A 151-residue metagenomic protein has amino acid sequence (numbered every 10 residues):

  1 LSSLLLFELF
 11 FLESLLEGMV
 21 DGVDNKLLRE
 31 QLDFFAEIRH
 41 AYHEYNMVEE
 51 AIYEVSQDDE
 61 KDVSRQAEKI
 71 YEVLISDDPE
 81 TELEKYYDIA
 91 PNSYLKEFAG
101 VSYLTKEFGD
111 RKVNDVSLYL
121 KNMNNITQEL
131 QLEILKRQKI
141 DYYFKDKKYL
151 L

Functional and structural regions predicted by a protein language model:
L1, V23-D24, V113-L150: Membrane-interface, cytosolic juxtamembrane amphipathic helix immediately N-terminal to a transmembrane helix, enriched
L4-I75: Juxtamembrane/interface alpha-helical elements of multi-pass membrane proteins
L32, A36, E49, E80 (+2 more regions): Non-catalytic, well-ordered alpha-helical scaffold segments
D33, E37, D58, K85 (+3 more regions): Charged, amphipathic alpha-helical oligomerization/scaffolding segments
Y53-V55, E82, G100: Long, contiguous, compositionally biased segments that the model treats as domain-scale units
V63, Y71, S102, K106-G109 (+1 more regions): A structural signal for well-ordered alpha-helices, especially hydrophobic packing surfaces of coiled-coils
T81-Y86, K147-L150: Long amphipathic alpha-helical coiled-coil segments
K85-N122: Short, non-transmembrane cytosolic segments of multipass membrane proteins
